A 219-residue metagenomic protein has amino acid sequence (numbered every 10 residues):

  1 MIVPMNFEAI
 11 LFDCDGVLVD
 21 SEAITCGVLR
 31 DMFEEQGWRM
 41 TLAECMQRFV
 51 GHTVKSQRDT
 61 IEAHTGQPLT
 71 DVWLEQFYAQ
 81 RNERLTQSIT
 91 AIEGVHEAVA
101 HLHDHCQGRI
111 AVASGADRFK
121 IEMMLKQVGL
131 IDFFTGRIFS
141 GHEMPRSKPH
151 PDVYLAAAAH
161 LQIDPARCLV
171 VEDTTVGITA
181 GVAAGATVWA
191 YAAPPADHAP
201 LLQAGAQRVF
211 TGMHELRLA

Functional and structural regions predicted by a protein language model:
M1-E8, A100, Q107, D117-A219: Asp-based, Mg2+/Mn2+-dependent phosphohydrolase catalytic module
V3-C14, L18-D104: N-terminal helical cap/lid subdomain that shapes the substrate entry/recognition surface in HAD-like hydrolases
S114: Conserved phosphate-coupling serine/threonine residues in phosphotransfer and NTP-handling enzymes
